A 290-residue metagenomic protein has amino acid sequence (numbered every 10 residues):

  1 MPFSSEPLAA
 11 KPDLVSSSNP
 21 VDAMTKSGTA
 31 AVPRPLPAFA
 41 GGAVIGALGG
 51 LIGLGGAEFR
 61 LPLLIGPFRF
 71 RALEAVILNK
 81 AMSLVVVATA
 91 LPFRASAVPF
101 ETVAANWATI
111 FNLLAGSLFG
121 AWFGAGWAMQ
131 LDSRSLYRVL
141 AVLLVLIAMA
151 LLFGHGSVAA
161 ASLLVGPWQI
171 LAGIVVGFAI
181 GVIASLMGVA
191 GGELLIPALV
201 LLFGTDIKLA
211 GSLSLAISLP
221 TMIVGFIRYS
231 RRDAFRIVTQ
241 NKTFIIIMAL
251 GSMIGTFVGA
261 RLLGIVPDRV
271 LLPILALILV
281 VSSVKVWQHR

Functional and structural regions predicted by a protein language model:
M1-G46, G66-P67, A72-E74, L91-S185 (+4 more regions): Juxtamembrane transmembrane-helix boundary motif
G42-L54, K80-S83, V87, L114: N-terminal transmembrane alpha-helices
G53-R60, L186-A198: Transmembrane helix boundary and interhelical junction motifs in multipass membrane proteins
F59, V76-N79, W122: Generic alpha-helix structural propensity
V76-V87, G211-T221: Transmembrane helix-bundle signature of multi-pass membrane transporters/permeases
I223-S230: Membrane-water interface of transmembrane alpha-helices
